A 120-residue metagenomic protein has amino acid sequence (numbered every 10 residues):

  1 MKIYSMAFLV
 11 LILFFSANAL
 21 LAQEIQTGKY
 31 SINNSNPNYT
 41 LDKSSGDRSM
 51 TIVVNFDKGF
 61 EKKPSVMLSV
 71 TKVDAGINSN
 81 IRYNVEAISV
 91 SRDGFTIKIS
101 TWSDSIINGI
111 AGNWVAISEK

Functional and structural regions predicted by a protein language model:
M1-A7: Positively charged n-region of N-terminal signal peptides that target proteins for export
F8-S16: Bacterial N-terminal signal peptides
N18-G76, I81-R82, A87-K120: Extracellular receptor-binding modules and their adjoining Ser/Thr/Gly/Asp/Asn-rich linkers
